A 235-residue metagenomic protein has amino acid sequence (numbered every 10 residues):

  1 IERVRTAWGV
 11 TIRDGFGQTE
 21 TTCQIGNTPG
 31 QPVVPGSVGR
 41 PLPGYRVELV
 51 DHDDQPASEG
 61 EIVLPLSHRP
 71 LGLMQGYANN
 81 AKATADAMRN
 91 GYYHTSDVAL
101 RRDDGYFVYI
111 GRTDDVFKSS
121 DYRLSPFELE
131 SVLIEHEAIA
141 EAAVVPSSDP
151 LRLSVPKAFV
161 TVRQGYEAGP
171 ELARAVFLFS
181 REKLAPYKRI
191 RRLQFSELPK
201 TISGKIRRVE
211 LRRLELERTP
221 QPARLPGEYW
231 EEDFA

Functional and structural regions predicted by a protein language model:
I1-G15, T19-Y106, R112-V116, L129-E130: Conserved AMP-binding/adenylate-forming
G17, P70, A83, V98-Y187 (+4 more regions): AMP-binding/adenylate-forming catalytic core of the ANL superfamily
R46-H52, S196-S203: Active-site and channel-lining beta-strand-loop segments that bind or position nucleotide-derived/phosphorylated
L71-M74, L214-G227: A short, polar/charged loop-to-alpha-helix boundary motif
N79, R89-N90, E135, R213 (+1 more regions): Phosphate-coordinating loops and pocket residues in cytosolic domains that bind phosphorylated ligands
V144, R192-F195: Hydrophobic/anchoring residues in structured secondary elements
